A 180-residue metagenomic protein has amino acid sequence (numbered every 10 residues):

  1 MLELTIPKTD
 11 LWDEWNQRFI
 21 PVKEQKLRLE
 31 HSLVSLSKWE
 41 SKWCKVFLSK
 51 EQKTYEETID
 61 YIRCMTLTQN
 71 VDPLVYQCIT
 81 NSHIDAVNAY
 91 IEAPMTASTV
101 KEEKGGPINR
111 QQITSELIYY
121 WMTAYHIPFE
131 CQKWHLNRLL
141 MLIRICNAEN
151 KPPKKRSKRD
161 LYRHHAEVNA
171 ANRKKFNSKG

Functional and structural regions predicted by a protein language model:
M1-W43, F47, Q52, Q69-K155: An amphipathic, hydrophobic-aromatic interaction surface with interspersed Lys/Arg that forms lipid/phosphate-bearing
T54-T58: A short, charged
R63-M65: Surface-facing alpha-helical segments and adjacent helix-coil boundary elements at the starts of domains
L142-G180: Alpha-helical oligomerization segments
